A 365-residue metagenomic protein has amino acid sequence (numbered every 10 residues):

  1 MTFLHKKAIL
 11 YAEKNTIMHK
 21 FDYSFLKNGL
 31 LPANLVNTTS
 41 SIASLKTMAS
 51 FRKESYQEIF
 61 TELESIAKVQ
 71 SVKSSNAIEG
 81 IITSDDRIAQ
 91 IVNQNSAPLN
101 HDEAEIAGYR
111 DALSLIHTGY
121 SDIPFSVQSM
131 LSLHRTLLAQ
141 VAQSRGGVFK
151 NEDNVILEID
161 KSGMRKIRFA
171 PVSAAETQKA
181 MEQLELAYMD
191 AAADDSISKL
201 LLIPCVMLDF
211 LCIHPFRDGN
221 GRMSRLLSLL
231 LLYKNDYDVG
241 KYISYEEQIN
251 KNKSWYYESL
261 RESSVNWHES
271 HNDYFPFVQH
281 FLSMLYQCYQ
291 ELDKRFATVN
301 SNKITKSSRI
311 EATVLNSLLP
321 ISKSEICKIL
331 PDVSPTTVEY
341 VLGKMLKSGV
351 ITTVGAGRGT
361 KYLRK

Functional and structural regions predicted by a protein language model:
M1-K365: FIC/Doc superfamily catalytic core
